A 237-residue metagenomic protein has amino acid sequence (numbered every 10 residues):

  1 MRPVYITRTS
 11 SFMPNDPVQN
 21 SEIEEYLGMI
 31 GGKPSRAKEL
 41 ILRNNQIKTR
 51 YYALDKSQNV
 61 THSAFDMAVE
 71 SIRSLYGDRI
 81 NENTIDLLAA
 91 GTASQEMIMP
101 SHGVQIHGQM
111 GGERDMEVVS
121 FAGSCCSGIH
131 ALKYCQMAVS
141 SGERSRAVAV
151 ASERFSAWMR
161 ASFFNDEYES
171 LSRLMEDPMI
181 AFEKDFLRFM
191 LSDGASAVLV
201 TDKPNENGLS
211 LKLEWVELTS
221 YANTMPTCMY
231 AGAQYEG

Functional and structural regions predicted by a protein language model:
M1-T61, L174-G237: Condensing-enzyme catalytic core mediating Claisen C-C bond formation in acyl metabolism
T7-R8, G91, A122, A147-E153 (+1 more regions): Short beta-strand segments
V18, M99-S101, K133, W158-F163 (+1 more regions): Short acidic, glycine/serine/threonine-rich loops at helix termini
K38, L42-Y52, V60-F65, A93-R146: Conserved catalytic cysteine-centered active-site region of acyl-thioester-dependent Claisen-condensing enzymes
S71-D86: Phosphate/pyrophosphate-binding loops at sites that engage ATP/ADP/AMP, CoA/4′-phosphopantetheine, polyphosphate
D86-S94: Short glycine-rich or small-residue beta-strand-to-loop segments that form or flank ligand, phosphate, metal/Fe-S
E143-N165, Y221-C228: Acyl-CoA/ACP chain-elongation machinery
W158-I180: Short, flexible helix-coil linker/hinge segments at the edges of structured domains or between repeats
